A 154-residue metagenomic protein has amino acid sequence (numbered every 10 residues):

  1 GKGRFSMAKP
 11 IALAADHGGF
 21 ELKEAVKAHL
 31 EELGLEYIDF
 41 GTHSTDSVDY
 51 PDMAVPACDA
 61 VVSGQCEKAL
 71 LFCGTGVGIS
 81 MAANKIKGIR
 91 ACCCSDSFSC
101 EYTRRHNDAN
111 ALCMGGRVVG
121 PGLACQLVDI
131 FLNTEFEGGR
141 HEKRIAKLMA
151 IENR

Functional and structural regions predicted by a protein language model:
G1-S6: Short, Lys/Arg-enriched N-terminal segments with co-localized hydrophobic residues within the first ~10-30 amino acids
M7, V61-Q65, R104-H106: Solvent-exposed alpha-helices and their adjacent loops that cap or buttress functional pockets in soluble metabolic
P10-I11, C66-A69, G88-R90: Short active-site oxyanion
A12-A14, G18-G19, S97-R154: C-terminal binding/interaction regions
A12-E32: Glycine-rich phosphate/diphosphate-binding loop of Rossmann-like nucleotide-binding domains
E36-S47: A short beta-strand-loop structural module common to alpha/beta enzyme folds
M53-L71, T75: Short, structured active-site "lid" loops
L71-R117: Mid-chain, well-packed structural core segment of small domains
